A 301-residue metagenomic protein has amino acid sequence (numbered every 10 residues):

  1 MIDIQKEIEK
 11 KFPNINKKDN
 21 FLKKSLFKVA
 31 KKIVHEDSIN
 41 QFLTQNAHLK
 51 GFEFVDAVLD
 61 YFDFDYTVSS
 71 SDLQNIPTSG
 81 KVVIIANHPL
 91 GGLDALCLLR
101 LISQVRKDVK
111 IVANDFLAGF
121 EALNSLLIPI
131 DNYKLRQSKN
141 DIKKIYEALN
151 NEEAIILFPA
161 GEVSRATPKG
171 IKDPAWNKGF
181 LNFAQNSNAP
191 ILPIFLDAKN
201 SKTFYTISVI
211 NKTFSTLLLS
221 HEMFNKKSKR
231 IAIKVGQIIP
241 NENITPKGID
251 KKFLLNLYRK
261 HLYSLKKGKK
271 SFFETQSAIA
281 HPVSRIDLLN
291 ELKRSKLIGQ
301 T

Functional and structural regions predicted by a protein language model:
M1-V82, A95-C97, Q104-R106, N124 (+1 more regions): Membrane-anchoring hydrophobic helices of lipid-metabolizing enzymes
I2-F12, K139-K296: Non-catalytic C-terminal accessory region of glycerolipid acyltransferases and related lyso-lipid remodeling enzymes
T44, L59-F64, D131-R136, K169-G170: Short, flexible loop segments at the rims of nucleotide/cofactor-binding pockets, characterized by
Y66, V109-I111, I155, I191: Hydrophobic beta-strand scaffold residues
V83-I85, L127-P129, I156-F158: Structural motif
H88-G92, V163-S164: Gly/Ser/Thr-rich loops at beta-strand to alpha-helix junctions that form or flank small-molecule/cofactor-binding
L96-I102, K143, I171: "Short basic amphipathic alpha-helical interaction patches in structured regions
S103, K107-N150: Conserved nucleotide-cofactor-binding alpha/beta core module
